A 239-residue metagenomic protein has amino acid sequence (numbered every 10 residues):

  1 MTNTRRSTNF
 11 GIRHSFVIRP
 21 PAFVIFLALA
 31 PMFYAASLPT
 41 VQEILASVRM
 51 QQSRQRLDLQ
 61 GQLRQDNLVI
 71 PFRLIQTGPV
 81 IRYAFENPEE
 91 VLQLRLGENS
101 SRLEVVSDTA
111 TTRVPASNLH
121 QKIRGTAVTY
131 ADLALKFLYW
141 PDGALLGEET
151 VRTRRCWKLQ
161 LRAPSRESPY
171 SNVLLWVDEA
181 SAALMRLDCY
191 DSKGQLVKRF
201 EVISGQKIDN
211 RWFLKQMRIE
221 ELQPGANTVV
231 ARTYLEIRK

Functional and structural regions predicted by a protein language model:
M1-M32: Intrinsic disorder/low-complexity segments
L29-P71, I75, P79: N-terminal leader/targeting segments and the immediate start of mature chains
A36-R56, E98-S171, D191-G194, A226: Flexible, processing/modification-adjacent segments and terminal tails in exported/periplasmic/extracellular proteins
L57-G61, F72, I81-Y83, L103 (+2 more regions): One face of beta-strands
D66-I70, E89-R95, T109-V114, E167-Y170 (+2 more regions): Short, surface-exposed beta-strand/loop "edge" segments at domain boundaries and coil↔beta transitions
P71-T77, Q93-L96, D142-E148, I203-G205: Short, exposed beta-strand/loop patches in secreted or surface proteins that constitute
R154-K239: Gly/Pro-enriched, hydrophobic low-complexity segments that function as extracytoplasmic propeptides/linkers
